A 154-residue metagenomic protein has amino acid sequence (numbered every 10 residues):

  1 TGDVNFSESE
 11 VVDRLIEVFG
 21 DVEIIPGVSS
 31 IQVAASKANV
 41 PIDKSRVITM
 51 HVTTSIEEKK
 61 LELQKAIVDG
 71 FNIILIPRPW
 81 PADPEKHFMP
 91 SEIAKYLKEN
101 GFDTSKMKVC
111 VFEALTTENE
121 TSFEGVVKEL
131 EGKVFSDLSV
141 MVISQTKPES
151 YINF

Functional and structural regions predicted by a protein language model:
T1-G2, P77: Short glycine-centered, acidic/aromatic-flanked micro-motifs in structured strand/loop junctions that mark active-site
G2-F71, E124, G132, E149: Class I SAM-dependent methyltransferase SAM-binding "motif I" and its flanking Rossmann-like core
E10-V12, I67-F154: A contiguous loop/helix-start segment that scaffolds small-molecule binding in enzyme catalytic cores
